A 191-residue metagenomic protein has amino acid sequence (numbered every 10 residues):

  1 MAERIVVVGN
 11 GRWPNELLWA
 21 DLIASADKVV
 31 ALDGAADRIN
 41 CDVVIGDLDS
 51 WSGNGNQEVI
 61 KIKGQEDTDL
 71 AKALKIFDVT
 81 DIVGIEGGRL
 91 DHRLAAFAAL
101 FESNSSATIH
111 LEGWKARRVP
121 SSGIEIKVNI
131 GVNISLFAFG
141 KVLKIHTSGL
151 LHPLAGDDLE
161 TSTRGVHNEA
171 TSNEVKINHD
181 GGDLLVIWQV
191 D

Functional and structural regions predicted by a protein language model:
M1-R12: N-terminal nucleotide-binding beta1-loop-alpha1 segment
R4-V6, K28-V29, D42-V43, E58 (+6 more regions): Structural motif
N10, L48, L111, V128 (+1 more regions): Residues on the solvent-exposed faces and adjacent turns of beta-rich solenoids used to engage binding targets
P14-L17, R38: Short N-terminal binding/cap micro-motifs at the start of the first secondary-structure element
N15, E66-K72, R118-S121, L159-T163: Active-site glycine-rich loop that binds ribose-phosphate moieties when present
D21-S25, V29-T108, E112: Acidic/Gly/His-enriched mid-domain segments of enzyme catalytic cores or analogous surface patches that mediate
V119-D191: Long, charged alpha-helical interface segments
